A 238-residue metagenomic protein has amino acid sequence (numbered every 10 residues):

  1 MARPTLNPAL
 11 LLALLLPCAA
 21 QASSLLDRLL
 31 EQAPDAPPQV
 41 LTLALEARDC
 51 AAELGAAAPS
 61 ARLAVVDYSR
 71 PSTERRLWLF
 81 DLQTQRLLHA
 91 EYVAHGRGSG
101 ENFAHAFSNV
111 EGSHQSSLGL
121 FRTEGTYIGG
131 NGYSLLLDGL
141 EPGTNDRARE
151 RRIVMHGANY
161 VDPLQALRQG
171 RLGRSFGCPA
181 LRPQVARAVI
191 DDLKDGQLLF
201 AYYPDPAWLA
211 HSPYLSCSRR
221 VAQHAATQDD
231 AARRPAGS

Functional and structural regions predicted by a protein language model:
M1-A9: Bacterial N-terminal signal peptides that target proteins for export
P8-C18: Bacterial N-terminal signal peptides
A22-F176, Q184-Q197, A201-S238: Cell wall/extracellular polymer interaction/catalysis modules
